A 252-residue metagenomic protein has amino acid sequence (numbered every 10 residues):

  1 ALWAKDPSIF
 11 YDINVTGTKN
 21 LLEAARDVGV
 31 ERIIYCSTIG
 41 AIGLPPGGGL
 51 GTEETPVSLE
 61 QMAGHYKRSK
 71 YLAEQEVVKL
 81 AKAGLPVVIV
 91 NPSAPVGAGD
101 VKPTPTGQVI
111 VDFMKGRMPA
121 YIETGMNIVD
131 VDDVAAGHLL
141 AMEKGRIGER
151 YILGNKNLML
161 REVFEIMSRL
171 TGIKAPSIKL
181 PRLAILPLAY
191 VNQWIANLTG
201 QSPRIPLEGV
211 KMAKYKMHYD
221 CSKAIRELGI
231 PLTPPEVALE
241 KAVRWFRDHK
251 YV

Functional and structural regions predicted by a protein language model:
A1-I13: NAD(P)H-binding glycine-rich loop region in Rossmannoid oxidoreductase-like domains and their noncatalytic homologs
P7, T16-Y66: Conserved Rossmann-fold NAD(P)-dependent oxidoreductase catalytic core, especially the SDR/UDP-sugar
F10, A25, F113: A hydrophobic alpha-helix adjacent to the NAD(P)-binding/active-site core of NAD(P)-dependent oxidoreductases, strongly
N20, L72, P105, I122-M142 (+1 more regions): Substrate-positioning beta->alpha
L44, Q61-V90: Active-site Tyr-X1-5-Lys
A83-I89, S93-N127: NAD(P)-dependent short-chain dehydrogenase/reductase
G137-R204, C221, R226, E236-V252: Mid/C-terminal beta-alpha module of Rossmann-like enzyme folds, strongest in SDR-family dehydrogenases/epimerases
